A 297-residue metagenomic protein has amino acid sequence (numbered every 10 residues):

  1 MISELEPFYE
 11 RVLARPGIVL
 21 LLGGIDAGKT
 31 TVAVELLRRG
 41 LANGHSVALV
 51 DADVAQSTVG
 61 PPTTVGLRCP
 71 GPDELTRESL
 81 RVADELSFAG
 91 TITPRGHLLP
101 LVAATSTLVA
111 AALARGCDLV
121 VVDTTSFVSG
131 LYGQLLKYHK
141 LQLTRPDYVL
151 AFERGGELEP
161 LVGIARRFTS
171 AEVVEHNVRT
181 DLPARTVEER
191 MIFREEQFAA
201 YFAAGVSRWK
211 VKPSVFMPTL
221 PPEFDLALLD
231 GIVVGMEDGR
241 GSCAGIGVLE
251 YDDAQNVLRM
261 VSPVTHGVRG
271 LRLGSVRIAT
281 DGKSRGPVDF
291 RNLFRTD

Functional and structural regions predicted by a protein language model:
M1-R15, L21, R39, H45 (+1 more regions): Preference for solvent-exposed, low-hydrophobicity sequence contexts
I2-L22, A48-V121, V128: Nucleotide-state-sensitive switch-loop elements of NTP-binding domains
I25: The conserved Walker
K29: Conserved lysine of the Walker
V32, L36: Hydrophobic positions on the alpha1 helix immediately C-terminal to the Walker A/P-loop
R39, V59, H139-K140: Hydrophobic/aromatic ligand-binding patch that stacks against planar heteroaromatic rings of cofactors or nucleotides
C69-D73, L143, A171-E172: Short, structured secondary-structure boundary patches
A111-T169: Phosphate/Mg2+-binding loops and adjacent switch elements in nucleotide/diphosphate-handling enzyme cores
